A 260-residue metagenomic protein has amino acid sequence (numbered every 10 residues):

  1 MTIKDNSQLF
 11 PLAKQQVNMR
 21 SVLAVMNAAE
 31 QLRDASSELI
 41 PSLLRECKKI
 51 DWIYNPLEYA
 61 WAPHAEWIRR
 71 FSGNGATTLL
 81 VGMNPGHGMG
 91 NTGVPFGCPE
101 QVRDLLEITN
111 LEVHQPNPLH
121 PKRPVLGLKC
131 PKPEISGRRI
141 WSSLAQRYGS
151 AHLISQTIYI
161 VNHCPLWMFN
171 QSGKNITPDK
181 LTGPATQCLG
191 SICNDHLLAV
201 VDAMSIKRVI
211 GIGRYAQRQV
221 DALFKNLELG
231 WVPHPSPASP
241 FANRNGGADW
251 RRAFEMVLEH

Functional and structural regions predicted by a protein language model:
K4-R208, Q217, P240, R252-H260: A polyanion-binding, active-site-adjacent surface
N84, R214, P235: Active-site metal-binding loops of divalent metal-dependent hydrolases
V220-N226: Short loop/helix-cap segments at secondary-structure boundaries that form the rim of catalytic
N226-H260: Short, flexible loop segments at boundaries between secondary-structure elements
